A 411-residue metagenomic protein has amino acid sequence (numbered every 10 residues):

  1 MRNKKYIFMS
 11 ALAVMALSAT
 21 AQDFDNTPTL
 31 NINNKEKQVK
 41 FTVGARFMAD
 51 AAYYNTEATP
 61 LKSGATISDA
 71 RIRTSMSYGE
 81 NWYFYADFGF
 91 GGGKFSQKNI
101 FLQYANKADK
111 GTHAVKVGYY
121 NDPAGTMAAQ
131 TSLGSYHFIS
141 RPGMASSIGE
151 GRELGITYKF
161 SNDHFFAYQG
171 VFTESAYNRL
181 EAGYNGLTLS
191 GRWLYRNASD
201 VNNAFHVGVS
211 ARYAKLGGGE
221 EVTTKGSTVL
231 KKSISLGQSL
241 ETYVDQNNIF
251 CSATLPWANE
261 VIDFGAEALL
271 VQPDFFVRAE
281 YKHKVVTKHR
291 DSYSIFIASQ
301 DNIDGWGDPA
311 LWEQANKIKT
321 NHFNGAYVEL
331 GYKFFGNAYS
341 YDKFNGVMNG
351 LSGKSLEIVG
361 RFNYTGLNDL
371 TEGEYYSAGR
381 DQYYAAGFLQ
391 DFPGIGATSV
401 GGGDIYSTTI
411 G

Functional and structural regions predicted by a protein language model:
M1-F8: Bacterial N-terminal signal peptides that target proteins for export
F8-M9, L102: Intrinsically disordered and other compositionally biased segments
L12-T20: Hydrophobic h-region of N-terminal signal peptides that target proteins for export in Gram-negative bacteria
A21-T29: Cleaved targeting-peptide boundary
L30-G217, Y327, Y332-Y339, N345 (+2 more regions): Outer membrane beta-barrel
E57-T59, Y104, L230-G411: Outer-membrane beta-barrel pore domains
M127-S132, I139, L154, G217-N248: Acidic/polar loop-and-plug regions of large Gram-negative outer-membrane beta-barrel proteins
